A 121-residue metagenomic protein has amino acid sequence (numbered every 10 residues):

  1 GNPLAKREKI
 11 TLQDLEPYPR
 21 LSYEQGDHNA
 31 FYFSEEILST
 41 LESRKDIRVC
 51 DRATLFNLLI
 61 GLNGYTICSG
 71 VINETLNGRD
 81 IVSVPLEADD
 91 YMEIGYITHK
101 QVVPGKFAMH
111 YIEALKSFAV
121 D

Functional and structural regions predicted by a protein language model:
L4-A5, L12, E16-L41, P104-M109: Secondary-structure junction motif
E8, A53-V103: Beta-alpha-beta core module
Q13, E93, I97-D121: Extended ligand-binding regions for polar small-molecule ligands
Y18-P19, S43, M92-G95: Short amphipathic alpha-helical segments
R20, N63-G64, V120: Generic structural signal for secondary-structure transition and capping sites
S22-Y23, R48-V49, T66: Active-site-adjacent beta-strand anchor residues
I37-I47, D80-I81: A local structural motif
